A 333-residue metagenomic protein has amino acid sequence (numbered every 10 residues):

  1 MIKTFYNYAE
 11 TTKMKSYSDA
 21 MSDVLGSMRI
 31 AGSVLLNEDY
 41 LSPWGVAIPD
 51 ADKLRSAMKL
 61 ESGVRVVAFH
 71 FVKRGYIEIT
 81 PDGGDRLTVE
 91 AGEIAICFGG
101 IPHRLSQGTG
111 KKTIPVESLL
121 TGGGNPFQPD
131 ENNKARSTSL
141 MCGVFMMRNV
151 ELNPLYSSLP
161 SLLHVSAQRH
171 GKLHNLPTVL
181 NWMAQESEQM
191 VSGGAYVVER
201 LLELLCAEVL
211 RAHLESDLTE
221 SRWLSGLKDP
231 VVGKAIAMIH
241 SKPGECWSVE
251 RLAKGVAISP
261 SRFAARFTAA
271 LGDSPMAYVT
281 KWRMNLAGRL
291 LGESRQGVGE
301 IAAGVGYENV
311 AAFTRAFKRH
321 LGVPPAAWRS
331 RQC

Functional and structural regions predicted by a protein language model:
M1-L87, R104-F127: Generic protein-terminus/edge-of-domain signal
I2-K13, M21-M28, P102-M183: A hydrophobic/aromatic-rich effector-binding and dimerization subdomain of bacterial HTH-type transcriptional regulators
K73, L180-E188, I236, H240-P243 (+1 more regions): Regular secondary-structure segments
I77, I94-I96, P102-R104, G108 (+2 more regions): N-terminal basic, amphipathic alpha-helical segments
G83-G99: Short acidic-glycine-tyrosine-enriched beta hairpin
R86, C246, R295-Q296, A311: Residue at a beta-strand N-cap/secondary-structure junction
M141-A237, R262: An amphipathic alpha-helical interaction segment
L204, E208-L214, K234, M238-N285 (+3 more regions): Basic/polar phosphate-binding segments, predominantly the helix-turn-helix DNA-binding elements of transcriptional
